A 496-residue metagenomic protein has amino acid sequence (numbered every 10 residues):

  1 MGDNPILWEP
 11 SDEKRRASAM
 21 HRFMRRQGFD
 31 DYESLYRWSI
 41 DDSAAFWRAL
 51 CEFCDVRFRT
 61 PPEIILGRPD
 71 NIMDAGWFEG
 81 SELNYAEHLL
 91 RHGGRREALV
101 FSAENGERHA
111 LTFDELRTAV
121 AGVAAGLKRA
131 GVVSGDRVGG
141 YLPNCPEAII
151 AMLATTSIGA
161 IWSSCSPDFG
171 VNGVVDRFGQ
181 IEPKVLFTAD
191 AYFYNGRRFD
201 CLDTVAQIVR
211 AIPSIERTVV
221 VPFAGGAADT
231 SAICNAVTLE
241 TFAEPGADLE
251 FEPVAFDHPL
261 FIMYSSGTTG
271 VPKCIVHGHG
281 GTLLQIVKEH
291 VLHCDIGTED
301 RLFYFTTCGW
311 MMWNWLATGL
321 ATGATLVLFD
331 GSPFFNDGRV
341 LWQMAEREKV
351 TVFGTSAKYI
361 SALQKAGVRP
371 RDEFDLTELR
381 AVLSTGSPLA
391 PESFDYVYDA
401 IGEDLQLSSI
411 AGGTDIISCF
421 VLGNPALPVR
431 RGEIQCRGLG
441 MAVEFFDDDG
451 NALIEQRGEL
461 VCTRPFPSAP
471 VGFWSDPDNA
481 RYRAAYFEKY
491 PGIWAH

Functional and structural regions predicted by a protein language model:
M20-H21, R25-G28, I64, A86-T112 (+1 more regions): AMP-dependent adenylate-forming
E33-W38, A86, L99-L153, G170-V175 (+2 more regions): Conserved AMP-binding/adenylate-forming core of the ANL superfamily
R95-E97, T218-V220, S231-Y264, V271 (+2 more regions): Conserved pre-ATP/AMP-binding loop-to-beta segment of ANL
N105-G106, I262-C274, H290: Conserved adenylation A10 loop of the ANL superfamily
S157-T241, E348, S356-A357: Structural core segment of the AMP-binding/adenylate-forming
V185-T204, G225, T307, D330-F334 (+3 more regions): Adenylate-forming
L283-R301, M311-T351, A366: Conserved AMP-binding/adenylation subdomain of ANL enzymes
L292, R380-H496: Conserved AMP-binding/adenylate-forming
